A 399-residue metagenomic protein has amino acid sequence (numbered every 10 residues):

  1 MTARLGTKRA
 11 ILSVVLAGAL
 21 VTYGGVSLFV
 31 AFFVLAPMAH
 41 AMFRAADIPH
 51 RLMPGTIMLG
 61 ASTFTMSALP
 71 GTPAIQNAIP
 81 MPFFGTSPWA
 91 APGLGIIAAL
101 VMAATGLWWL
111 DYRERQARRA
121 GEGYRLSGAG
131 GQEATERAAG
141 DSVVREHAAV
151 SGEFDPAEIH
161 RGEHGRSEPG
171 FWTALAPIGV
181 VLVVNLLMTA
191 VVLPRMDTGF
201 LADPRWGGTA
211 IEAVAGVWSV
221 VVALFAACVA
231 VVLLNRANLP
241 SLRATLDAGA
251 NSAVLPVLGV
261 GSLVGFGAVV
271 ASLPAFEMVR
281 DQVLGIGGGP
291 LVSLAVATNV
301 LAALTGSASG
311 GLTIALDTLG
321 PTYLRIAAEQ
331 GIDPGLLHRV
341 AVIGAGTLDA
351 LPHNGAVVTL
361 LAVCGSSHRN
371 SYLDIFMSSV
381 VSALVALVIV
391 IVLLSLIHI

Functional and structural regions predicted by a protein language model:
M1, I11-L12, L20, I211-A275 (+1 more regions): Core transmembrane alpha-helical segments of multi-pass membrane transporters/permeases
T2, A250, L360-V381: Interfacial loop-to-transmembrane junctions
L5-A41, V257-V270, L284-R325: Hydrophobic alpha-helical transmembrane segments of multi-pass integral membrane proteins, predominantly secondary
T7-V21, I48-T65, A91-I96, L100 (+2 more regions): Alpha-helical transmembrane segments of multi-pass membrane proteins
A17-T22, G60-F64, I96-D111, A174-A190 (+5 more regions): Hydrophobic core segments of alpha-helical transmembrane domains in multi-pass membrane transport and ion-translocation
N77-T86, V192-A210, P240-S241, V269-G285: Membrane-interface helix termini and inter-helical loops of multi-pass transporters
G93-S241, T245, V363-S366, M377: Long, contiguous bundles of hydrophobic transmembrane helices that form the permeation core of multi-pass
I397-I399: Conserved small/polar residues in nucleotide/adenosyl-binding loops
